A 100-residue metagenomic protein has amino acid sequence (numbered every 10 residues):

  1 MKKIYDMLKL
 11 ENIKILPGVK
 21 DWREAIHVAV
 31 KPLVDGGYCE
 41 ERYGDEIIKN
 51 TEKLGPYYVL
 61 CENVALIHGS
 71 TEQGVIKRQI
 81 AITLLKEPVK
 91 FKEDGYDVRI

Functional and structural regions predicted by a protein language model:
M1-I100: Cytosolic covalent-transfer regions centered on His/Cys nucleophiles that carry phosphoryl or persulfide groups
